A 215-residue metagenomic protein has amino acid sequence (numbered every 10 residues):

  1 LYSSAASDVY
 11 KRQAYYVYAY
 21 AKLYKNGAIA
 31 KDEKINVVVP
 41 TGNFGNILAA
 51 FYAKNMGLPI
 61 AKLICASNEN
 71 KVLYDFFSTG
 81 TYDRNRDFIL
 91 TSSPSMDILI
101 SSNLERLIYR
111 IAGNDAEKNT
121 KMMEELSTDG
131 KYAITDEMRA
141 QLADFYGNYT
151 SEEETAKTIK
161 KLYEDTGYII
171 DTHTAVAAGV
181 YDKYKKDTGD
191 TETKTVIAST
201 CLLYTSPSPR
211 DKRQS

Functional and structural regions predicted by a protein language model:
L1-A6, Y10, Y204-S215: Single conserved hydrophobic/aromatic residue that forms the stacking wall/gate of nucleotide- or nucleobase-binding
S7-A14, L99: A glycine-rich, Thr/Ser-enriched phosphate-binding loop motif common to dinucleotide/cofactor-binding enzymes
K11, V39, C65-A66, Y168-T172 (+1 more regions): General beta-strand structural signal in soluble alpha/beta enzymes
K11-N26, K31-K34, R110-T188: Active-site-adjacent helical/loop segments in soluble small-molecule enzymes
A28-K31, N36-E125, T200-S206: Glycine-rich phosphate/pyrophosphate-binding loop at beta-loop-alpha junctions
A61, N68, G179-S206, R210: Catalytic phosphate/nucleotide-handling subdomain of diverse soluble enzymes
